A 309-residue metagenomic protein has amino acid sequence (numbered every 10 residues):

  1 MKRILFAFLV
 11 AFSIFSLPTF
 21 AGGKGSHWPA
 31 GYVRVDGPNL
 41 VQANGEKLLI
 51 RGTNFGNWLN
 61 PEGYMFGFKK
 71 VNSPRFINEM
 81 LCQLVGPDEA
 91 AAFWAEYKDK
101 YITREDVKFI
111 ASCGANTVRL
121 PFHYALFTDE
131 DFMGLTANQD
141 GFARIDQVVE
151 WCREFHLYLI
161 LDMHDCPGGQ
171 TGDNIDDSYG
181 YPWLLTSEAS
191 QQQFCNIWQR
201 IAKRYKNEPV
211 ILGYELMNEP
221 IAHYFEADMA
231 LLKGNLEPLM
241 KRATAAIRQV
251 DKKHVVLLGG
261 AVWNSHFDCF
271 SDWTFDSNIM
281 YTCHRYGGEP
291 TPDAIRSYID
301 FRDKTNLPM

Functional and structural regions predicted by a protein language model:
M1-I4: Positively charged n-region of N-terminal signal peptides that target proteins for export
A7-S16: Bacterial N-terminal signal peptides
F20-A115: N-terminal carbohydrate-binding accessory modules
W28, V33-R34, E89-P121, L126-T128 (+2 more regions): An active-site-proximal structural segment forming one wall of the substrate-binding cleft that immediately precedes
Y32, T186, Q192-G213, M217-M309: Extracellular glycoside hydrolase catalytic/binding regions
L49-L59, N116-F122, L126, L159-L161 (+5 more regions): Structural recognition of the beta-strand scaffold that forms the well-ordered cores of secreted hydrolase catalytic
P61, T128-E130, Y224, H266: Gram-negative outer-membrane beta-barrel proteins
G63-G67, Q170-I175, F225-M229, D268-S271: Short aromatic-enriched loop/helix-cap "lid" or pocket-rim segments at secondary-structure transitions that line
